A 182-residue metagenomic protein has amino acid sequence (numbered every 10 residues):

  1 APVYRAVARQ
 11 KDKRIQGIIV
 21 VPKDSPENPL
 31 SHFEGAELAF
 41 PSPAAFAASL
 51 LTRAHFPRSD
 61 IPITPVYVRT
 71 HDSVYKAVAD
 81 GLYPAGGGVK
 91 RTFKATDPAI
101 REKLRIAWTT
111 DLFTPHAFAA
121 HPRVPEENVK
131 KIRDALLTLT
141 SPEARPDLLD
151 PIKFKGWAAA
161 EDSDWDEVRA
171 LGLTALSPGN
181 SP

Functional and structural regions predicted by a protein language model:
A1-P2, T92-T96: Pocket-flanking alpha-helical
P2-D12: A structural signal for short loop-to-beta-strand junctions that line the ligand-binding cleft of periplasmic/secreted
R5, T64, K103-R105: Conserved beta-strand segments of alpha/beta enzyme cores
A6, P84-A85: Short, Asp-centered acidic motifs that coordinate Mg2+ and/or phosphate in catalytic or ligand-binding sites
D12-V21, A99-L136, T140, P146 (+1 more regions): Periplasmic-binding protein-like
R14-K76, D80, P84, R91-K94: Bilobed "Venus flytrap"/periplasmic-binding protein-like clamshell domains and structurally analogous long
V89-T92, E102: A beta-strand-loop signature enriched in Asp, Gly, Thr, and Trp that corresponds to the sialidase/neuraminidase Asp-box
R169-P182: Tryptophan-rich aromatic "cage" segments
